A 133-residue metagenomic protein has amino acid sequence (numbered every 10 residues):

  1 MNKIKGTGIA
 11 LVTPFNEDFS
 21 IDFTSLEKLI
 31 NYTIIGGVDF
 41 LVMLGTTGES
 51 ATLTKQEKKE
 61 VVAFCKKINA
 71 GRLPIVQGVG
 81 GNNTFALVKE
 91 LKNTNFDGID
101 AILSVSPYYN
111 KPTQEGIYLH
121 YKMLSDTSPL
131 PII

Functional and structural regions predicted by a protein language model:
N2-I133: Active-site beta->alpha loop and helix N-cap motifs at the rims of alpha/beta catalytic domains
